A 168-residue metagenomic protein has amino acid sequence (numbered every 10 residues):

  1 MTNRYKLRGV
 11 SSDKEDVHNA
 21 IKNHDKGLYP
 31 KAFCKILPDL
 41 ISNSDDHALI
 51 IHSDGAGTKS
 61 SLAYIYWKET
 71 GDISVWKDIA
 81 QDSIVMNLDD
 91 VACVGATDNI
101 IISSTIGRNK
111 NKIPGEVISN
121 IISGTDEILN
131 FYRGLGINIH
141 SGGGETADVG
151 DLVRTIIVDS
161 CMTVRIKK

Functional and structural regions predicted by a protein language model:
M1-S74, V94, T105, N120-E145 (+2 more regions): Extreme N-terminal cap/leader segments of soluble proteins
H47-L49, N99, I157: A residue-level signal for beta-strand positions that form part of recognition/binding surfaces within mature
I73-Q81: Active-site pocket-shaping loop/turn-to-helix segments
A80-V91, G124-I128: Short, well-ordered amphipathic alpha-helical segments that serve as non-catalytic structural scaffolds within diverse
T97-R108: Short, conserved phosphate-binding/catalytic loop or strand-edge motifs used in phosphoryl-/nucleotidyl-transfer
N109-S119, V153-R154: Short glycine/threonine-rich loop-to-helix capping motif typified by GTGT followed within a few residues by an Asp-Pro
R154-M162: Structural signature of FAD isoalloxazine-binding scaffolds in flavoprotein oxidoreductases
